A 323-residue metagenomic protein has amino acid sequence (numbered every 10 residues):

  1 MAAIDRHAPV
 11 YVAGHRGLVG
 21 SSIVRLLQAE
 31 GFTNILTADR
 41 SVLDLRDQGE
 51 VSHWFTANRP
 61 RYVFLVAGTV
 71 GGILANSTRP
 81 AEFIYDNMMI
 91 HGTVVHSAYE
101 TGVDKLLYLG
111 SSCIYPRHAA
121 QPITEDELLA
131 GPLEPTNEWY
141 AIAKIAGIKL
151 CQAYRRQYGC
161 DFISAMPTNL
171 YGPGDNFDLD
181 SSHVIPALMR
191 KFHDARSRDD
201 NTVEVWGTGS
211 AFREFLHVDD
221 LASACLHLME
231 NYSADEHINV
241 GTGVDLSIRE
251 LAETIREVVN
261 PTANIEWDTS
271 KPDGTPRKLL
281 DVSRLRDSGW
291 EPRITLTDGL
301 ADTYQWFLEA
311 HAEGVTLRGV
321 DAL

Functional and structural regions predicted by a protein language model:
I4, A13-G14, S22-F32, D194-L323: C-terminal substrate-binding subdomain of Rossmann-fold SDR/epimerase-dehydratase oxidoreductases
A13, A38, V66-T69, L106-S112 (+1 more regions): SDR active-site strand-loop-helix element
T37, Q48-M88, E100: NAD(P)H-binding glycine-rich loop region in Rossmannoid oxidoreductase-like domains and their noncatalytic homologs
I90, V94-A98, L150-C151, A224 (+1 more regions): Hydrophobic positions on the long internal alpha-helix of Rossmann-like NAD(P)-dependent oxidoreductase domains
G92-N137, I163: Conserved Rossmann-fold NAD(P)-dependent oxidoreductase catalytic core, especially the SDR/UDP-sugar
K105, G110-S111, I148-P173, P186-M189 (+1 more regions): Conserved beta-loop-beta element that borders a ligand/cofactor-binding pocket
I114-P116, W139, I163-A187, A211-F212: Flexible, glycine-rich beta-alpha linker
W139, A143-A146: Active-site helix of classical SDR
